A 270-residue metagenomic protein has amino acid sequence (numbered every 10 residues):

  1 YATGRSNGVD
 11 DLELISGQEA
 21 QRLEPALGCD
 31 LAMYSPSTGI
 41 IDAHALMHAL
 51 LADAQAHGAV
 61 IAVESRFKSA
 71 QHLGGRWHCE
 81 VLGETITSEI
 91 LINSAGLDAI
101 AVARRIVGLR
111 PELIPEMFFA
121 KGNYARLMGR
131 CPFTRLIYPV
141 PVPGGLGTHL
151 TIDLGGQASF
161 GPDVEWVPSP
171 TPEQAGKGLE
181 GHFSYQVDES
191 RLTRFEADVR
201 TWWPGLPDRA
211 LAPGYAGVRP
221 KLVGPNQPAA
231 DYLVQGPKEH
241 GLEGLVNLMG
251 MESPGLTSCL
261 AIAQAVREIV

Functional and structural regions predicted by a protein language model:
Y1-L23, C29, G147-T148: Dinucleotide-binding Rossmann-like beta1-alpha1 core, especially the glycine-rich loop that anchors the ADP
L12-I15, V60-A62, A212: General small-molecule cofactor/ligand-binding pocket signal
R22-D30, Q71-H78, I86, V223-A229 (+1 more regions): A short, glycine/Asx- and small/polar-enriched loop/turn that sits immediately N-terminal to a beta-strand
A26, D208-M249, S253, T257: FAD-binding beta-loop-beta segment adjacent to the flavin cofactor pocket
Y34-I90, A101, L260: Helical element adjacent to the flavin cofactor pocket in flavoenzyme catalytic cores
E84-T134, Y185-E189, R267: Central helical "cap/lid" subdomain
R110-F119, M128-Q227: Active-site lid/adjacent beta-loop-alpha segment flanking the redox-cofactor pocket in flavoenzymes
C259-V270: Internal hydrophobic alpha-helix adjacent to the cofactor/substrate pocket in enzyme cavities
